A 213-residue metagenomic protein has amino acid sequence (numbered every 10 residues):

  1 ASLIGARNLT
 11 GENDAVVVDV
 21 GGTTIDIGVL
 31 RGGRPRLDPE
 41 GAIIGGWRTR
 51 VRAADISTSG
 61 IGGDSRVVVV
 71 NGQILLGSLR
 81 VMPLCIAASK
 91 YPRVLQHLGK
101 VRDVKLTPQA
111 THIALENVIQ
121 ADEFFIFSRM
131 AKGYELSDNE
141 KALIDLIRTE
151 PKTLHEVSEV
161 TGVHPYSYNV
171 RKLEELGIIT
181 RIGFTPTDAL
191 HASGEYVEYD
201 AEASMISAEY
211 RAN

Functional and structural regions predicted by a protein language model:
A1-N213: N-terminally biased helix-coil "hinge/interface" segments that flank
